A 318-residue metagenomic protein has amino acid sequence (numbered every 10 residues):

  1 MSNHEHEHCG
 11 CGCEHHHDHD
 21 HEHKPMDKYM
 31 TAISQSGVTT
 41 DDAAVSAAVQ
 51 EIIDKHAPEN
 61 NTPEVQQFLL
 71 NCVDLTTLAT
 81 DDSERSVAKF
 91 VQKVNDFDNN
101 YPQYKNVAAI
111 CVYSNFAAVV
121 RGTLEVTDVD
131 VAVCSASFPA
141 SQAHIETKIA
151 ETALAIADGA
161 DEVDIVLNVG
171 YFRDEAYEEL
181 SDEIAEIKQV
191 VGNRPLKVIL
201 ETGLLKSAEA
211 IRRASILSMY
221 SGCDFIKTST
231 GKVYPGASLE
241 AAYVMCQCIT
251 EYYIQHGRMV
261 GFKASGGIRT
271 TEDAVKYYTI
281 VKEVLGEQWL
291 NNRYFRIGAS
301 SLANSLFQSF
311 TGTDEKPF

Functional and structural regions predicted by a protein language model:
M1-K24: Histidine-centered metal-binding segments
H6-H8, T31, N115: Intrinsically disordered, low-complexity regions enriched in small/polar residues
C11, G37, R212: Functionally engaged cysteine thiol sites
E22-E64, F68: Conserved, well-structured core domains of diverse proteins
H56-L70, T76, D81-K105, N115-F262 (+3 more regions): Alpha/beta enzyme core
I110-V112: Short, hydrophobic beta-strand segments that form beta-sheet elements in well-ordered domains
